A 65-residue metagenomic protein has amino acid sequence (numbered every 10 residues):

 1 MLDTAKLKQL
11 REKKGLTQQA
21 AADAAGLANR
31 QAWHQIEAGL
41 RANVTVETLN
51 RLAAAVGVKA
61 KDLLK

Functional and structural regions predicted by a protein language model:
M1-K13, A24, N50, K61: A short, Lys/Arg-rich alpha-helix, primarily the initiator
G15-Q35: Short alpha-helical DNA-recognition segment
I36-E37, V56: DNA major-groove recognition helix of helix-turn-helix
R41-A42: Gly/Pro-rich interdomain helix-loop hinge
T45-D62: DNA major-groove recognition helix of helix-turn-helix/homeodomain DNA-binding modules
